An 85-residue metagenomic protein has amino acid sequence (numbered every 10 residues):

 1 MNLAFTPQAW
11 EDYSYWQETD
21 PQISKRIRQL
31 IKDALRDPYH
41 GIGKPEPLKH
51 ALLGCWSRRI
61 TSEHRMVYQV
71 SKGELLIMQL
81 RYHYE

Functional and structural regions predicted by a protein language model:
N2, E11-K25, Q29, I42 (+2 more regions): Enriched for short, Lys/Arg-rich terminal
K32-R59: A short, surface-exposed loop/turn module that caps and links secondary-structure elements
